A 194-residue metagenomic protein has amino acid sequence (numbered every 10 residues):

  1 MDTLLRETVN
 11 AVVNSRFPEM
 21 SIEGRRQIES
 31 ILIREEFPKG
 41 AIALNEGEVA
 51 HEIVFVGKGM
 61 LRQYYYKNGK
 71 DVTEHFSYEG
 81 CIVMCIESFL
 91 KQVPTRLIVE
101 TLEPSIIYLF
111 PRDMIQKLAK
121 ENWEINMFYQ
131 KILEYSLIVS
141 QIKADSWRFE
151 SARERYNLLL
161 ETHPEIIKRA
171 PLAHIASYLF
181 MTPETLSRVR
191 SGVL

Functional and structural regions predicted by a protein language model:
M1-I33: Cyclic nucleotide-binding regulatory module and flanking cytosolic helices
R25, M114, E121, I125-Q130 (+4 more regions): Alpha-helical bundle regulatory/interaction domains
E35-F37, S77: Hydrophobic residues at beta-strand termini and immediately following loops that shape nucleotide-binding pockets
G40, H51-R62, E79-G80: Glycine- and acidic-residue-biased ligand/ion/polar-headgroup-sensing regions
A43-E48: Short phosphate-coordinating micro-motif centered on Lys-Gly-acidic
Y65-K70: Cytochrome P450 core scaffold surrounding the K-helix E-X-X-R motif and the conserved "meander" helix-loop region
V72-Q130: Cyclic-nucleotide recognition modules
E150-L194: Phosphate-/nucleic-acid-contacting segments
